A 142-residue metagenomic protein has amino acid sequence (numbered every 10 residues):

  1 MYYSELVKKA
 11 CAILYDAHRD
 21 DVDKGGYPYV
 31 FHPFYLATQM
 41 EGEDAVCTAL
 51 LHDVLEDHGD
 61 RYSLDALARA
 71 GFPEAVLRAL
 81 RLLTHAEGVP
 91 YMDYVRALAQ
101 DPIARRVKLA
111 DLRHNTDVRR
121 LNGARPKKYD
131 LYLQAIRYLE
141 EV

Functional and structural regions predicted by a protein language model:
M1-V142: Active-site helical microenvironments for divalent-metal-assisted chemistry
